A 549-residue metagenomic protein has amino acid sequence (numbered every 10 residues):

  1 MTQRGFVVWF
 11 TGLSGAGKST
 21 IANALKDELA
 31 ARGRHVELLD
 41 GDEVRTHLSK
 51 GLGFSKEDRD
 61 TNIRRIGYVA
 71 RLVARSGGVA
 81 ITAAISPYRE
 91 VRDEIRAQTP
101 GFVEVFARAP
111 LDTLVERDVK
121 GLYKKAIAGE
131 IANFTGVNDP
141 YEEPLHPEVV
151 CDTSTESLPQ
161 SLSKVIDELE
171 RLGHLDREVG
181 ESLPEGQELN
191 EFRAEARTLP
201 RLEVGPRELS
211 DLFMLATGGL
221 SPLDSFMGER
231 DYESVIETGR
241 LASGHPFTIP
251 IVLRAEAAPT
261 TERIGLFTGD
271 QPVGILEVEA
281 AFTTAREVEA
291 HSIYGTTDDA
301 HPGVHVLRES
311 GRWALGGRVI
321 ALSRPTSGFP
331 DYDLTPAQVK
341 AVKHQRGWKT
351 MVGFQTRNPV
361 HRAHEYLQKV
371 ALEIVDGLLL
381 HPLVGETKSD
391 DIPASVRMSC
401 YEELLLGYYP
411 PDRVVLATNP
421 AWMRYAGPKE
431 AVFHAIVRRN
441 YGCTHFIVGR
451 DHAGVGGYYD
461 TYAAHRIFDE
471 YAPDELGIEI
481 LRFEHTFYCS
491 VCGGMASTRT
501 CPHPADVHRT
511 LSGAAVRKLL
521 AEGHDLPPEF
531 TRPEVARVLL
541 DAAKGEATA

Functional and structural regions predicted by a protein language model:
T2, A31, A132, D139 (+2 more regions): C-terminal accessory "lid"/substrate-recognition subdomains
V8-F10: Hydrophobic anchor at the beta1->P-loop junction of P-loop NTPases
A16-R71, R75: Conserved substrate/cofactor phosphate-moiety recognition/catalytic segment in nucleotide-dependent phosphotransferases
H35, R75-A83, V103: Loop/turn-to-beta-strand initiation segments
R89-V105, F433-N440, D506-V507: Short, electropositive alpha-helical surface patch
Q98-V103, L145-E148, V414, G442-T444: Short glycine-/polar-rich loops that comprise or flank the Walker A/P-loop and associated switch/sensor motifs
R108-L111, E116-K164: Small-molecule kinase domains that catalyze NTP-dependent phosphoryl transfer to phosphate-bearing small molecules
D176-A549: Active-site cores that bind ATP or allylic diphosphates and position pyrophosphate for catalysis
